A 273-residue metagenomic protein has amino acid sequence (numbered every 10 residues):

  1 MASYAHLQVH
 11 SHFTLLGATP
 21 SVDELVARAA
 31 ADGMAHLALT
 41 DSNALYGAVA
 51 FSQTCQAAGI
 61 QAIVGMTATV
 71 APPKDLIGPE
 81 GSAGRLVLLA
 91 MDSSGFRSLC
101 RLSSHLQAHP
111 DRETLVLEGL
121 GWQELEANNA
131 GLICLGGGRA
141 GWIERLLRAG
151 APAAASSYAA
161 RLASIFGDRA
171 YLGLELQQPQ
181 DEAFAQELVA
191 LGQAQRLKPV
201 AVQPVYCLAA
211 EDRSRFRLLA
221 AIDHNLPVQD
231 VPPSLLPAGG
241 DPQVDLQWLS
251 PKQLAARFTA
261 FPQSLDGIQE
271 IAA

Functional and structural regions predicted by a protein language model:
M1-A273: Phosphodiester-processing cores and adjacent nucleic acid-binding clamps
